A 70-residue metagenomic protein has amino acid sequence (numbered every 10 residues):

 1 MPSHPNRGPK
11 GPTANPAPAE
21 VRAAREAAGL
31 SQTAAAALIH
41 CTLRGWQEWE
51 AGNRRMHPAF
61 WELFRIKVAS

Functional and structural regions predicted by a protein language model:
M1-N15, L63-I66: N-terminal flexible/basic segments that precede or flank functional cores
A14, R25, N53: Charged, low-complexity surface patches
P16-A17, C41: Alpha-helix N-cap/N′ positions at the starts of helices
A19-A34, L63: Short basic helix-loop element that most often maps to the first helix and adjoining turn of HTH DNA-binding modules
G29-Q47: Short alpha-helical DNA-recognition segment
H40, R54-S70: DNA major-groove recognition helix of helix-turn-helix/homeodomain DNA-binding modules
